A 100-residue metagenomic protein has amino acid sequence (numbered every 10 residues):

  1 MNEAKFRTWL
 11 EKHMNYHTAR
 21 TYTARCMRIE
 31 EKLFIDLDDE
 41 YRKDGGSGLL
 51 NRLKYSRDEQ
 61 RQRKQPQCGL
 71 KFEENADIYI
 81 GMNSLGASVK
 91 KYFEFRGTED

Functional and structural regions predicted by a protein language model:
M1-K12, Y41-D44: C-terminal alpha-helical interaction appendages
M14-E99: Non-catalytic DNA-binding core/recognition domains of DNA-processing enzymes
